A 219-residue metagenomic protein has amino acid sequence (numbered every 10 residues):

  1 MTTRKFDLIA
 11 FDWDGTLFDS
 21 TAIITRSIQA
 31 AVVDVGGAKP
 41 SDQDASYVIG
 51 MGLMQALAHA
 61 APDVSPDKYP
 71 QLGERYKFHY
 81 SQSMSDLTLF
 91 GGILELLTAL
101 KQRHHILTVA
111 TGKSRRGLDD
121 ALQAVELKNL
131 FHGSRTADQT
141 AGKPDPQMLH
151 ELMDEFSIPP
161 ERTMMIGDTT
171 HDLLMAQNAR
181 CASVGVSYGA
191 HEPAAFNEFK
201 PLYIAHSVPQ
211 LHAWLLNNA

Functional and structural regions predicted by a protein language model:
T2-R4, Q102-H105, F156-R162, N218-A219: Glycine-rich phosphate-binding loop signature in dinucleotide/nucleotide-binding domains
T2-Y47: Active-site neighborhood of HAD-like aspartate-dependent phosphohydrolases
I49-S81, G91-L94, T98-A99: A metal-dependent, Asp-based hydrolase signature
Q82-V109, R115-D119, P146: Short, acidic loop-to-helix structural element flanking the phosphoryl-transfer center in phosphate-processing enzymes
D86, S114-M165, T170-A179, P193-N197: Substrate-recognition "cap/lid" segment bordering the active-site pocket of phosphatases
G112, D138, S187-A190, V208: Short secondary-structure boundary segments
Y203-S207: Short acidic-hydrophobic, aromatic-tinged amphipathic segments that line or gate anion-handling sites
